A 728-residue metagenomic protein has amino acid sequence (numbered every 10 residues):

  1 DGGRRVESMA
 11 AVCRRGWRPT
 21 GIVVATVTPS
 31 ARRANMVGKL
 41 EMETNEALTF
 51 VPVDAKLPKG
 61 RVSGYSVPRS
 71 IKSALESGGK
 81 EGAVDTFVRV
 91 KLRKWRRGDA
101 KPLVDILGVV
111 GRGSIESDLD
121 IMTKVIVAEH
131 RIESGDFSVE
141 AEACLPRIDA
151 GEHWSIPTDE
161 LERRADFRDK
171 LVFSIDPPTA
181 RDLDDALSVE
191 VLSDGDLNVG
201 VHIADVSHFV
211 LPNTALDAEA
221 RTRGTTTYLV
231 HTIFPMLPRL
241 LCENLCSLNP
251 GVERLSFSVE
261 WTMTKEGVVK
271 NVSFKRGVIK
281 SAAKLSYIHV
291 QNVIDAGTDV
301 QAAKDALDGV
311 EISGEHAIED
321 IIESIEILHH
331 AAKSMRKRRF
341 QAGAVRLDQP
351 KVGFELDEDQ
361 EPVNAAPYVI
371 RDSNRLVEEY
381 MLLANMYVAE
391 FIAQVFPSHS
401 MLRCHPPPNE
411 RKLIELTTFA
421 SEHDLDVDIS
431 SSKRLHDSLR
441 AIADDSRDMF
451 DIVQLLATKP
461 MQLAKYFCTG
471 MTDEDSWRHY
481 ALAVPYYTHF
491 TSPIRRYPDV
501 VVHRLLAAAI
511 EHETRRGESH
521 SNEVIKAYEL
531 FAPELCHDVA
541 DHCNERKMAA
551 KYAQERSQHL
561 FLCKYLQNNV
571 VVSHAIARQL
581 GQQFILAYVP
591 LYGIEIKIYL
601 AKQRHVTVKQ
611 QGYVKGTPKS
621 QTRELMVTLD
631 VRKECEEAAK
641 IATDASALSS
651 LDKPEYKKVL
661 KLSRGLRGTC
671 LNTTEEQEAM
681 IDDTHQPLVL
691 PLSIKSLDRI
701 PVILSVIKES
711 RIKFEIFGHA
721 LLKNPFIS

Functional and structural regions predicted by a protein language model:
D1-I203, S207-V252, K284, Q301-K304 (+3 more regions): Charge-lined substrate channels and their catalytic hotspots, especially those that engage the 3′ end of RNA
R15, K80, G98, I115 (+12 more regions): Short amphipathic alpha-helical molecular recognition features
R18, K101, D196, V269 (+2 more regions): Short, mixed charged/polar active-site loops that provide acid/base catalysis or chelate metal/phosphate cofactors
E43-A47, L255-F257, D348-P350, Q579-Q583: A short, compositionally biased
E46-P52, E260, G353-E355, I585: Short polybasic amphipathic segments
V62-L75, V90, R96, P102 (+2 more regions): Feature marking long nucleic-acid-engaging regions of large polymerase/nuclease enzymes
G108, P177, W261, K337 (+3 more regions): Ordered, helix-dominated protein-protein interaction surfaces in large eukaryotic regulatory proteins
Y387, P406-L413, T418-S728: Structured C-terminal cores of nucleic-acid metabolism proteins
